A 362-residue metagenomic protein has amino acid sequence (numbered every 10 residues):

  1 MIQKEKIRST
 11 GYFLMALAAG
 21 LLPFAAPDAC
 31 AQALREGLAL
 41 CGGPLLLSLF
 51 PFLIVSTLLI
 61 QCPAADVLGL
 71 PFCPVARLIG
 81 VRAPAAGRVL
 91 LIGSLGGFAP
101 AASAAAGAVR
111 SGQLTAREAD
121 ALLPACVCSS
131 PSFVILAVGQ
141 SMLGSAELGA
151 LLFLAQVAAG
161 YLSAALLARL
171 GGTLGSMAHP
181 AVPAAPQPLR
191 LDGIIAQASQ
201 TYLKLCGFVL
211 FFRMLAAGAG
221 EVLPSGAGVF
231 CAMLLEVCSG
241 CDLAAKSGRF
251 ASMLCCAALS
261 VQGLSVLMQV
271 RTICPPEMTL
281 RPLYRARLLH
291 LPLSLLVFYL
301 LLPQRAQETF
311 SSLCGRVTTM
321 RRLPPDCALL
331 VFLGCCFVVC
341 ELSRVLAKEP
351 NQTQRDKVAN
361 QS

Functional and structural regions predicted by a protein language model:
L14-A25, L34-P44, F50-I54, L58 (+4 more regions): Selected transmembrane alpha-helices and immediately adjacent juxtamembrane segments of polytopic inner-membrane
A25-C30, V222-G226, Y299-F310: Membrane-helix interface motif
D28-A39, G144, A306-V317: Membrane-interface helix termini and inter-helical loops of multi-pass transporters
G43, L47-V109: Membrane helical hairpin/interfacial module
L53, A106-V109, L123-A184, F212-R213 (+3 more regions): Alpha-helical transmembrane segments of multi-pass small-molecule/ion transporters
A64, L191, I195-G263: Transmembrane helical segments that form the transport core of multi-pass membrane transport proteins
I79-L143, C231-K246, M253-P276, Y284-L288: Alpha-helical membrane segments and immediately flanking helix-loop junctions that form or couple to the substrate/ion
T115-E118, S132-V134, G160-Y161, S252-V345: C-terminal transmembrane helix pair
